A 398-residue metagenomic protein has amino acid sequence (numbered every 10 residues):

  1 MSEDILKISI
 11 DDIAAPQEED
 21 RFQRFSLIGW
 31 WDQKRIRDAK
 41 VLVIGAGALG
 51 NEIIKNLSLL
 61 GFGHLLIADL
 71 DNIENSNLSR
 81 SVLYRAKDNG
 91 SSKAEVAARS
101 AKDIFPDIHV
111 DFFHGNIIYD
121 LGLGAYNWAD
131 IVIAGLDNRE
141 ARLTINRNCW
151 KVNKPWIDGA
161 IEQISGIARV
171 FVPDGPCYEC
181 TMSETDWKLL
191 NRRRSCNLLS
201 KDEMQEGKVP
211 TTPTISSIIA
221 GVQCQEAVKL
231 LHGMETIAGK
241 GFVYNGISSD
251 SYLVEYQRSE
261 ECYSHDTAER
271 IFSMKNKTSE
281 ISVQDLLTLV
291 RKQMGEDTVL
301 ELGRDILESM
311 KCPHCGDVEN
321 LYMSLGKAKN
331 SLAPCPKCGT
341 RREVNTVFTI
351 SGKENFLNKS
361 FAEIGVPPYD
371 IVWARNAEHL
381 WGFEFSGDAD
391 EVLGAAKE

Functional and structural regions predicted by a protein language model:
M1-L42, N75, A328-N330, N345-E398: N-terminal charged helix/coil linker that caps or initiates catalytic domains
I5-I10, F62-F105: Glycine-rich phosphate-binding loop and adjoining beta1-alpha1-beta2 segment of Rossmann-like nucleotide-binding folds
L42-A46, I67: Hydrophobic Val/Ile/Leu positions in short beta-strands of Rossmann-like dinucleotide-binding domains
L49: Hydrophobic/small residue at the entry helix of a nucleotide-binding pocket
I131-F171: ADP-ribose/adenylate-binding Rossmann-like module
Y178-T214: The feature captures the short pre-catalytic strand/loop hairpin that immediately precedes and shapes the active-site
S200-G239: Conserved anion/nucleotide-ligand pocket segment
M310-C315, A333-C338: Short cysteine-rich clusters marking metal-coordination/redox-active sites
